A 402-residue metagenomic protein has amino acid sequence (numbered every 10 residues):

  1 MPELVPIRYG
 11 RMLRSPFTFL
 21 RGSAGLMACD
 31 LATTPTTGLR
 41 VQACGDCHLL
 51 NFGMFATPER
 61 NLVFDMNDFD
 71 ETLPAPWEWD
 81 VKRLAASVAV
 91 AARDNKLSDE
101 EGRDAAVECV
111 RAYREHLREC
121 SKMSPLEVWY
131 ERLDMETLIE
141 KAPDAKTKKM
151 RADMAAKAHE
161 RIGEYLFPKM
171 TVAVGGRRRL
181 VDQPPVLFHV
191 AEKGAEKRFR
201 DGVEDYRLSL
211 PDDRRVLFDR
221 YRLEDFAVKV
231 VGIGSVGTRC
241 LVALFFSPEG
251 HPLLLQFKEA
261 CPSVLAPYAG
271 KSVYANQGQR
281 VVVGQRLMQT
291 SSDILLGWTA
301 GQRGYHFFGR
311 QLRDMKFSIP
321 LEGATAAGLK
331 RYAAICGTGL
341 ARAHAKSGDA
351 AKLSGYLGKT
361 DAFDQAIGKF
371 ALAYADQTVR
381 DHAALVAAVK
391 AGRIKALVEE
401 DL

Functional and structural regions predicted by a protein language model:
M1-C44, L49-I162, G202-L402: Conserved ATP-binding subdomain of kinase catalytic cores across diverse folds
Y165: Gly/Ser/Thr-rich loops at beta-strand to alpha-helix junctions that form or flank small-molecule/cofactor-binding
V172-Y221: Ordered core of a single globular domain
